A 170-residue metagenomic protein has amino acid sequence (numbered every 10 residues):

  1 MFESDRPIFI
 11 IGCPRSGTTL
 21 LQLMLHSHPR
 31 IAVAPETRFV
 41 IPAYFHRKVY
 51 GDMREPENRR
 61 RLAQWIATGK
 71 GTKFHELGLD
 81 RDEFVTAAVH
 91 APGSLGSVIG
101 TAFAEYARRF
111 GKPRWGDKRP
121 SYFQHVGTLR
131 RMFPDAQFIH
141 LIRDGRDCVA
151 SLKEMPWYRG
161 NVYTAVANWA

Functional and structural regions predicted by a protein language model:
M1-P7: Extreme N-terminal, non-catalytic leader segments that precede Walker-type/kinase nucleotide-binding cores
I10: Hydrophobic anchor at the beta1->P-loop junction of P-loop NTPases
C13: P-loop (Walker A) phosphate-binding loop of NTP-binding proteins
S16: ATP-binding Walker
T19-I31: A conserved segment at the C-terminal end of the G1
S27, F39, D147: Active-site micro-motifs of SAM-dependent methyltransferase domains
V33-D117, Y122-F123: PAPS-dependent sulfation machinery
F103-A170: PAPS-dependent sulfotransferase catalytic domain
